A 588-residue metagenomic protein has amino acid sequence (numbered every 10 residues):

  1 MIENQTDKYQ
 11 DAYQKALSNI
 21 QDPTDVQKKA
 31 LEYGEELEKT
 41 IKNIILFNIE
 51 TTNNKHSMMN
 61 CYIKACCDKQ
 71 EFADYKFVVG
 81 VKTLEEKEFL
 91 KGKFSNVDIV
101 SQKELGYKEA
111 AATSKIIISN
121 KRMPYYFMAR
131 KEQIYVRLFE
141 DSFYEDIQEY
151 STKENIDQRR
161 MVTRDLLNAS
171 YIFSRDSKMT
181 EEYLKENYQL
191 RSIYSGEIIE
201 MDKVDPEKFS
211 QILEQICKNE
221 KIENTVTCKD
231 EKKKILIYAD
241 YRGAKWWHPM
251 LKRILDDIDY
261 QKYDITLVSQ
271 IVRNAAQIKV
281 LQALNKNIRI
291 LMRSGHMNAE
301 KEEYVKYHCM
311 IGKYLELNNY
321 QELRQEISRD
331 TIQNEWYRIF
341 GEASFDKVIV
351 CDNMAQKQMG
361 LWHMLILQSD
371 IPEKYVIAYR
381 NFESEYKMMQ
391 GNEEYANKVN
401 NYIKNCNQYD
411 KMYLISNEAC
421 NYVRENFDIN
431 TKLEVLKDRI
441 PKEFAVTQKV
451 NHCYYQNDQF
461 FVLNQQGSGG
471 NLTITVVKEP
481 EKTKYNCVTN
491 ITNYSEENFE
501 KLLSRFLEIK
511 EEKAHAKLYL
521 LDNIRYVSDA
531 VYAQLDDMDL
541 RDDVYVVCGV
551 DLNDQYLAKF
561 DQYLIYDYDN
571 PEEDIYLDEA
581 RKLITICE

Functional and structural regions predicted by a protein language model:
I2-Y107, K234-T331, K347: N-terminal pre-catalytic "stem/leader" segment of glycosyltransferase-like enzymes
I41-E50, Q211, D230-R242, H452-E497 (+1 more regions): Conserved donor-binding/catalytic core segment of Leloir-type glycosyltransferases
A73-V78, D259-L267, E481-T483, L503-V546: A conserved nucleotide-sugar
F94, L281-G295, D522, D529-V550: Nucleotide-activated donor-binding/catalytic signature segment of Leloir-type glycosyltransferases, i.e., the conserved
K108, D157-F173, W336-I339, N392-M412: Membrane-proximal helix-turn-helix segments that form the acceptor-binding/catalytic region of lipid-linked
I117-K131, R137-L138, Q325-Q333, V348-D370 (+1 more regions): An aromatic- and histidine-rich active-site surface loop
R130-Q148, K347, H363-E385, T585-C587: Active-site proximal beta-strand in glycosyltransferases
I172-I193, F382, N405-L433, I440 (+1 more regions): A short, active-site helix/loop in glycosyltransferases that binds the activated sugar's phosphate group
